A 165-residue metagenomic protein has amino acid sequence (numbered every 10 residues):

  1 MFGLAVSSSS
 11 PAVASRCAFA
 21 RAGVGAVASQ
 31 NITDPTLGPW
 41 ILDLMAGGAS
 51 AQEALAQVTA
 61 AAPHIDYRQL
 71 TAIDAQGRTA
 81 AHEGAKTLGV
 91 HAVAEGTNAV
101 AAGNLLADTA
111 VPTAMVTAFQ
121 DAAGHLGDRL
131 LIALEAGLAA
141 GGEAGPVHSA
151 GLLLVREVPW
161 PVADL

Functional and structural regions predicted by a protein language model:
M1-L165: N-terminal nucleophile
